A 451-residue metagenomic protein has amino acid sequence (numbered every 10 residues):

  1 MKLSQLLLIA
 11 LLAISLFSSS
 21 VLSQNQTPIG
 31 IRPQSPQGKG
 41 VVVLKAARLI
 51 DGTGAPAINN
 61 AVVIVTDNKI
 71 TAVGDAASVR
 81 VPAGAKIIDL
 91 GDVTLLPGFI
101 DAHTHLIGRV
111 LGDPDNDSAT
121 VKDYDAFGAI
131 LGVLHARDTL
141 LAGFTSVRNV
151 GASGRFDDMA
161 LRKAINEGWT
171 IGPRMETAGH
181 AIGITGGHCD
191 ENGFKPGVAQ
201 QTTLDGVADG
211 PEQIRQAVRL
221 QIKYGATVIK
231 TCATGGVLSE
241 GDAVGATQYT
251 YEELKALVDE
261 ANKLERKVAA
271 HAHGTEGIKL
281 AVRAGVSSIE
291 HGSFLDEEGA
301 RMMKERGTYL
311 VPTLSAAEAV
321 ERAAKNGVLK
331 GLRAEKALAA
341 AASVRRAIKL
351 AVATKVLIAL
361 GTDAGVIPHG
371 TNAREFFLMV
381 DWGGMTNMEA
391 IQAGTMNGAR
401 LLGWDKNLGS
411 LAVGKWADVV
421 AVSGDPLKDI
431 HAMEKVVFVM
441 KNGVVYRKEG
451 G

Functional and structural regions predicted by a protein language model:
L8-S20: Bacterial N-terminal signal peptides
Q26-P36, L49, G54-L96: Histidine-rich, glycine-flanked metal-binding segment
T94-K163, E167-W169, T185, E252 (+2 more regions): Metal-associated gating/positioning segment near the N- to mid-region
I107-G128, T185-T203, V237-Y251, R306-A341: Active-site gating loops and adjacent loop-to-helix segments of metal-dependent hydrolytic enzymes
V110-P114, D158, G187-H188, S239-G241 (+6 more regions): Histidine/acidic-residue-rich catalytic or RNA/ligand-binding cores of hydrolases and nuclease-related proteins
S118-A119, K263, K267, V328-L332 (+1 more regions): His/Asp/Glu-enriched, well-ordered alpha-helical/loop segment that forms or immediately abuts the divalent-metal
L131-L161, I171-A181, A226-S239, K267 (+2 more regions): Divalent metal-dependent hydrolysis catalytic cores, especially in the metallo-beta-lactamase
K163, E167-A181, G245-A270, V311-P312: Alpha-helix-loop-beta-strand connector modules within alpha/beta enzyme cores
